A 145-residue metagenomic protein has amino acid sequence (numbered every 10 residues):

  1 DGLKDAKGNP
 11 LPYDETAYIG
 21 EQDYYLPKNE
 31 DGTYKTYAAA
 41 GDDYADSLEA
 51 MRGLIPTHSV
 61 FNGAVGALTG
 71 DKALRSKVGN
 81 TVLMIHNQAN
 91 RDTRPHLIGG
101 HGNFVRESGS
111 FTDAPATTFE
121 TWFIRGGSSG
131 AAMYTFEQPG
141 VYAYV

Functional and structural regions predicted by a protein language model:
D1-V145: Copper-binding active sites and cupredoxin-like electron-transfer domains, recognizing His/Cys-rich ligand loops
